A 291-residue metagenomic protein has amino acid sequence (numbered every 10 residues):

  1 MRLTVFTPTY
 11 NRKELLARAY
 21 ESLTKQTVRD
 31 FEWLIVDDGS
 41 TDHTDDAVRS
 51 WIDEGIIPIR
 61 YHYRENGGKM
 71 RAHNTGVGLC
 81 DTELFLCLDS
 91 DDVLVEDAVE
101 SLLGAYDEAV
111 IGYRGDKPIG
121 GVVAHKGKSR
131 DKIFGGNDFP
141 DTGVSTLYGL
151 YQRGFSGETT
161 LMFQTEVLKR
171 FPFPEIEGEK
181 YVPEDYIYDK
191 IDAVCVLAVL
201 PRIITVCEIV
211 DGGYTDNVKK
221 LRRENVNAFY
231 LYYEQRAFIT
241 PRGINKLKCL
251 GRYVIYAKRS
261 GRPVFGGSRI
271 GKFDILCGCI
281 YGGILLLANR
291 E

Functional and structural regions predicted by a protein language model:
R2-T4, E32: Cell-envelope/extracellular polymer assembly enzymes that use nucleotide-activated donors
R12-K25: Short, well-formed alpha-helical segments that are part of the catalytic scaffolds of diverse glycosyltransferases
S22, D37-D46, D89: A conserved acidic beta->alpha catalytic loop
R64-C80: Glycine-rich, basic loop-to-helix element that forms the pyrophosphate-binding segment of sugar-nucleotide handling
F85: Short aromatic/hydrophobic "clamp" motif used to bind/position activated sugar donors
D97-G135: Conserved donor NDP-sugar-binding/catalytic core segment of glycosyltransferases
K128-D216: Conserved nucleotide-sugar donor-binding catalytic segment
T205-V210, N217-I244: Catalytic core of nucleotide-sugar-dependent glycosyltransferases
